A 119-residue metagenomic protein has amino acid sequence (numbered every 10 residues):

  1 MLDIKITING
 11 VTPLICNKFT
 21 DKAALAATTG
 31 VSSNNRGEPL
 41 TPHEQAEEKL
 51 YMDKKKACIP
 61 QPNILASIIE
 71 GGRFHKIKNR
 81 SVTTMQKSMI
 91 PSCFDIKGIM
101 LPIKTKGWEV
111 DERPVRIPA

Functional and structural regions predicted by a protein language model:
M1-A119: RNA-interacting cores
